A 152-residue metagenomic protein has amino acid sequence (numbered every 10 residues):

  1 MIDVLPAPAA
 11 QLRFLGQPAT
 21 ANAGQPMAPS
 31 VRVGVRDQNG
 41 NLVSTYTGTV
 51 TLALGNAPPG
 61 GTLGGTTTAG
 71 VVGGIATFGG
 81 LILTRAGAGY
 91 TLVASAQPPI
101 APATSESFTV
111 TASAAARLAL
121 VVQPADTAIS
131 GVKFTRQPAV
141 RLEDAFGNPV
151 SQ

Functional and structural regions predicted by a protein language model:
M1-S44, N56-G61, G89-T91, Q97-S151: Short S/T/G/P-enriched beta-strand
L42, T68, I82: Short, surface-exposed charged micro-motifs
T49-T67: Short amphipathic beta-strand segments in non-cytosolic proteins
V50-L52, T84-A86, S151: A short acidic/small-residue loop/turn micro-motif
G64-A76: Short, acidic Ser/Thr/Gly-rich low-complexity loop/linker segments typical of extracellular and cell-surface proteins
G74-R85: Short, hydrophobic beta-strand segments
